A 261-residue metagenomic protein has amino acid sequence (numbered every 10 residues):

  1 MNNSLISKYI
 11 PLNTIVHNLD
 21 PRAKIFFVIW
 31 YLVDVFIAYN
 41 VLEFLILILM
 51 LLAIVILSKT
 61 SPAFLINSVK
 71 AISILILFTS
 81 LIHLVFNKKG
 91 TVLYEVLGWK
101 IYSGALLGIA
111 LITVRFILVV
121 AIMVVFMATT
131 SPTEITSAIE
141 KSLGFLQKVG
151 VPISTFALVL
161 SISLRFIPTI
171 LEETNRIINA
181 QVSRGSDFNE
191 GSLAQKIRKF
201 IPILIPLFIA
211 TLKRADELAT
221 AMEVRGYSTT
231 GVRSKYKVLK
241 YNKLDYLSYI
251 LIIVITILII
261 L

Functional and structural regions predicted by a protein language model:
M1-V41, L47-S58, G144-V151, T155-L158 (+2 more regions): Transmembrane alpha-helix interface motif
N13, F36, K59-F64, V96 (+3 more regions): Membrane-helix interfacial "entry" motifs
K24, P62-S73, D245-S248: Alpha-helical transmembrane segments and their helix-start/interface "positive-inside/aromatic belt" motifs in integral
L49-I56, V69-L77: Small-residue-enriched core segments of transmembrane alpha-helices in multipass membrane transport and channel
I66, K70, L107-L111, I201: Alpha-helical membrane-interface segments at transmembrane helix boundaries
S68-I72, I76, T113, I117 (+3 more regions): Loop-to-transmembrane-helix entry motif
S73-S186: Juxtamembrane/interface alpha-helical elements of multi-pass membrane proteins
